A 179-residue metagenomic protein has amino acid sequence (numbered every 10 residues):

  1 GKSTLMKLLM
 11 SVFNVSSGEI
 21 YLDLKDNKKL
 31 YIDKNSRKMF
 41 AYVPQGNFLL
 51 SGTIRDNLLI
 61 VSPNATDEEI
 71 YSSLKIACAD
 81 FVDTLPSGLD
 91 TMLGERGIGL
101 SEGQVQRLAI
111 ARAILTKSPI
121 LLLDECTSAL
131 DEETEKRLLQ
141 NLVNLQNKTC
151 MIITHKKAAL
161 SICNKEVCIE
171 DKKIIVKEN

Functional and structural regions predicted by a protein language model:
G1: Conserved glycine(s) of the Walker
T4, A41, G46, I54-N57 (+1 more regions): ABC-family ATPase nucleotide-binding domain "signature/switch" substructure
M10: Helix-to-loop junction immediately C-terminal to a conserved catalytic motif
F13-N14, I162: A position-specific signal in ABC ATPase nucleotide-binding domains
N14, E19-K38: ABC ATPase NBD Q-loop/coupling interface
E19-D26, R55-E95, L139-Q140, N147: ABC ATPase nucleotide-binding domain helical subdomain, centered on the C-loop/LSGGQ "ABC signature"
S51: The conserved phosphate-sensing helix
